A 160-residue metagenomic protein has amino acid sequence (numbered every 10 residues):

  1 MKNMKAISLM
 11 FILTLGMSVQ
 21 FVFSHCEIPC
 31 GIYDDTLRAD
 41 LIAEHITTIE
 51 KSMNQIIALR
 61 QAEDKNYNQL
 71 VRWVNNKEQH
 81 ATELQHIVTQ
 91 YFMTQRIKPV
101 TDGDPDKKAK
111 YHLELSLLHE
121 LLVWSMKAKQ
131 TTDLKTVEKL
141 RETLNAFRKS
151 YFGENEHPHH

Functional and structural regions predicted by a protein language model:
M1-L9: Bacterial N-terminal signal peptides that target proteins for export
L9-S18: Bacterial N-terminal signal peptides
F23-K65, R72: Immediate post-signal-peptide N-terminus of mature secreted/exported proteins
A39, L117-H160: C-terminal amphipathic alpha-helix
L41-E44, T48-K51, Q55, N76 (+6 more regions): Charged, amphipathic alpha-helical oligomerization/scaffolding segments
M53-K65, Q95, P99, S125-T132 (+2 more regions): Secondary-structure edge/capping motif, primarily at the C-terminal ends of alpha-helices and the immediately following
M53-Q95: Alpha-helical segments in soluble extracytoplasmic regions
H80, Q85-K129: Long, amphipathic, charge-rich alpha-helical segments that form helical bundles/coiled-coils
